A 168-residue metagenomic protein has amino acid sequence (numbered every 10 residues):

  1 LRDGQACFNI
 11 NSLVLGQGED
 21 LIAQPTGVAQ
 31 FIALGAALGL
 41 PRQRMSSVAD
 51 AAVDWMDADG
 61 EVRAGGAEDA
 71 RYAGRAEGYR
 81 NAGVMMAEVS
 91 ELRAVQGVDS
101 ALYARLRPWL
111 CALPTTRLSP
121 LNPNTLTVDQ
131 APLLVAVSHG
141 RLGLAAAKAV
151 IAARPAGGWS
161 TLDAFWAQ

Functional and structural regions predicted by a protein language model:
L1-Q168: Compositionally biased linear targeting/interaction segments
